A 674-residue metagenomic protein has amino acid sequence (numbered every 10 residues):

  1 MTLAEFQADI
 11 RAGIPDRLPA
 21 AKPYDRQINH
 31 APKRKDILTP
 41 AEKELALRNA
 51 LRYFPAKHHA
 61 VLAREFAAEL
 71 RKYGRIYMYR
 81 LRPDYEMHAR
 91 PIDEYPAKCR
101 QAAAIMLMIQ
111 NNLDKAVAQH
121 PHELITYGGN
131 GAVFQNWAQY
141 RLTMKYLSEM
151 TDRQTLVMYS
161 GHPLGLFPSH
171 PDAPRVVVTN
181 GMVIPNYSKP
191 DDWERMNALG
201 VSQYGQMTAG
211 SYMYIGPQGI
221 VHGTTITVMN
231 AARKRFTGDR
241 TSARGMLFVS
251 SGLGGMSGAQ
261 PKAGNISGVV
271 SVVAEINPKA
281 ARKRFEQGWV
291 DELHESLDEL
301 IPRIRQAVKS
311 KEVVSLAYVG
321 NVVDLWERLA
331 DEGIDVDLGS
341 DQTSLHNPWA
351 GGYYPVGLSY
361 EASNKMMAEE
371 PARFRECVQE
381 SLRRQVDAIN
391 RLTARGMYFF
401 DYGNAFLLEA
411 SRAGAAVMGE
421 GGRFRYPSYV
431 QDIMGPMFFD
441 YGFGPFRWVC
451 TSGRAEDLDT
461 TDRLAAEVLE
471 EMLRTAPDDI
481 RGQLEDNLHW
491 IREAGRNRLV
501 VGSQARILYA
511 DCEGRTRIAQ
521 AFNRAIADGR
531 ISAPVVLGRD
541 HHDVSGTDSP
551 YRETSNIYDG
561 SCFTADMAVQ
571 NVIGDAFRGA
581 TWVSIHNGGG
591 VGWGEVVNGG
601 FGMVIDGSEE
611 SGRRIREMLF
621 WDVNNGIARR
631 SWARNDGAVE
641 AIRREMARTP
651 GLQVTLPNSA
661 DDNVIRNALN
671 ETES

Functional and structural regions predicted by a protein language model:
M1-A198, S202-P217, P371-A521, A525-G538 (+3 more regions): Long, compositionally biased, glycine/small-hydrophobic-enriched stretches that function as flexible linkers, tethers
E149-T151, F167-D172, N186-Y187, G238-A243 (+7 more regions): Solvent-exposed alpha-helices and their adjacent loops that cap or buttress functional pockets in soluble metabolic
G205-I226, R233, R244-L247, L253-V313 (+5 more regions): Catalytic or ion-translocation cores adjacent to nucleophile or general acid/base/metal-coordination motifs in diverse
N230-G238: Conserved helix-loop functional segments at active or binding sites
V270, D335, Y398: Residue-level detector of anion-binding/catalytic polar loops
P278, G320-V323, Q342-N347, G403-E409 (+2 more regions): Glycine-rich beta-alpha junction loops
S315-T343, A350: Active-site/ligand-binding-proximal alpha/beta "capping" segment
V535, R539-Q570: Small-residue-enriched alpha-helical segments and adjacent helix-cap loops that form tight helix-helix packing
